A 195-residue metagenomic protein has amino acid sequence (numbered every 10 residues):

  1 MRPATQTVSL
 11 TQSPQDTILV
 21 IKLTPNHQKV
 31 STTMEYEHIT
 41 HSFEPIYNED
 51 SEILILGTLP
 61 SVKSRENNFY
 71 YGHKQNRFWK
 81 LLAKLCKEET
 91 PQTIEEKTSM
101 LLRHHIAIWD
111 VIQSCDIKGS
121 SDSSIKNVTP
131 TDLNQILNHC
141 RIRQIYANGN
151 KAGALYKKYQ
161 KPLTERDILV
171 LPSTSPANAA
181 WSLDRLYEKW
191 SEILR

Functional and structural regions predicted by a protein language model:
Q6, Q15, Q28-K29: Charged/polar low-complexity intrinsically disordered segments
L10, L19, H27-Q28: Short hydrophobic targeting helices and cationic amphipathic motifs that mediate membrane/organellar targeting
V20, T33-E52, K74, S121-N134 (+1 more regions): C-terminal capping/extension of enzyme domains
E52-T58: Short, hydrophobic/glycine-enriched beta-strand segments
K63-S124: Short, surface-exposed acidic-centric catalytic microdomains
R103-K151: Internal catalytic-core helix/loop-beta-alpha segment that presents or stabilizes conserved functional determinants
A152-Y156: Short, well-ordered alpha-helical microsegments
